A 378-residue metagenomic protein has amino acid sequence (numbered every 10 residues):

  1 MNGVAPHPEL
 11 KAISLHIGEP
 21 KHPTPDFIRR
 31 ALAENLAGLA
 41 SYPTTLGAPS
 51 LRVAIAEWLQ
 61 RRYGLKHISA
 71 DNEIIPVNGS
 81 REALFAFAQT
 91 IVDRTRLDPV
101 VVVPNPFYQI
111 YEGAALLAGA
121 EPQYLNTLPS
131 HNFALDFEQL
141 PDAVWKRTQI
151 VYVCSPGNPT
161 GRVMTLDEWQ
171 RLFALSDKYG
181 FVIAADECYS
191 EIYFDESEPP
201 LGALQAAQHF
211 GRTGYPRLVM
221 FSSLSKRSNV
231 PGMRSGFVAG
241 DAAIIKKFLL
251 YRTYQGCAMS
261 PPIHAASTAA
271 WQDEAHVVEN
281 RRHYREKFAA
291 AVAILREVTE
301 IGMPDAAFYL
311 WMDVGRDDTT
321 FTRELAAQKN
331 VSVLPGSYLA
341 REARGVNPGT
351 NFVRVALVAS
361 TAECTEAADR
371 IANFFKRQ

Functional and structural regions predicted by a protein language model:
V4-N35, S50, L65-Q378: PLP-dependent class I/II
L15, L39-Y42, A54-E57, R61: Glycine-rich loop-to-alpha-helix module at the N-terminal edge of alpha/beta enzyme cores
T44-G47: A short, structured active-site edge motif that brings together acidic residues
